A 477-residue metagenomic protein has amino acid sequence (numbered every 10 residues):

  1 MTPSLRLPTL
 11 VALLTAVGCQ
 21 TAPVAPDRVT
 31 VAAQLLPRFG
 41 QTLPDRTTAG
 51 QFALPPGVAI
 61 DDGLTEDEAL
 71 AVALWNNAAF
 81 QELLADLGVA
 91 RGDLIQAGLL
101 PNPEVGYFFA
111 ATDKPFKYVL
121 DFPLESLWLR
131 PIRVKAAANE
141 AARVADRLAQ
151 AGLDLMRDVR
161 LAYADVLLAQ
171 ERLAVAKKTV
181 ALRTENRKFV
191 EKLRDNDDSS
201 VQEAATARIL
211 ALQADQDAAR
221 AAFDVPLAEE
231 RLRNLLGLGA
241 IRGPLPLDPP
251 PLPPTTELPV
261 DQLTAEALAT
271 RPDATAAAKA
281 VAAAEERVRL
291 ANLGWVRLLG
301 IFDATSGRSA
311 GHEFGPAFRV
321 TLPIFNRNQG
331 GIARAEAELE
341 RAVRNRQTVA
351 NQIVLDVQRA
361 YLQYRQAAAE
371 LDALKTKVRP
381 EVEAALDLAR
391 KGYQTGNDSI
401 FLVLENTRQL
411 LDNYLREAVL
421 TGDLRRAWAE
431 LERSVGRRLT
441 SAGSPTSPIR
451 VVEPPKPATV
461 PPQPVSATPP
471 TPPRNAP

Functional and structural regions predicted by a protein language model:
M1-T9: Bacterial N-terminal signal peptides that target proteins for export
P8-V17: Bacterial N-terminal signal peptides
C19-T42, A71-L127, E229-L238, D261-G330 (+8 more regions): A small-residue-enriched
Q20, D146, Q150-E266, A360-Q363 (+4 more regions): Periplasmic alpha-helical coiled-coil/stalk elements that build and connect Gram-negative outer-membrane
D45-V72: Regulatory alphaC helix of protein kinase catalytic domains
L84, K135-A138, V201-L210, I400-R408: Short, charged, amphipathic alpha-helical segments
L212-I241, N345-R346, A350, A367 (+1 more regions): Short segments within alpha-helical structural elements
